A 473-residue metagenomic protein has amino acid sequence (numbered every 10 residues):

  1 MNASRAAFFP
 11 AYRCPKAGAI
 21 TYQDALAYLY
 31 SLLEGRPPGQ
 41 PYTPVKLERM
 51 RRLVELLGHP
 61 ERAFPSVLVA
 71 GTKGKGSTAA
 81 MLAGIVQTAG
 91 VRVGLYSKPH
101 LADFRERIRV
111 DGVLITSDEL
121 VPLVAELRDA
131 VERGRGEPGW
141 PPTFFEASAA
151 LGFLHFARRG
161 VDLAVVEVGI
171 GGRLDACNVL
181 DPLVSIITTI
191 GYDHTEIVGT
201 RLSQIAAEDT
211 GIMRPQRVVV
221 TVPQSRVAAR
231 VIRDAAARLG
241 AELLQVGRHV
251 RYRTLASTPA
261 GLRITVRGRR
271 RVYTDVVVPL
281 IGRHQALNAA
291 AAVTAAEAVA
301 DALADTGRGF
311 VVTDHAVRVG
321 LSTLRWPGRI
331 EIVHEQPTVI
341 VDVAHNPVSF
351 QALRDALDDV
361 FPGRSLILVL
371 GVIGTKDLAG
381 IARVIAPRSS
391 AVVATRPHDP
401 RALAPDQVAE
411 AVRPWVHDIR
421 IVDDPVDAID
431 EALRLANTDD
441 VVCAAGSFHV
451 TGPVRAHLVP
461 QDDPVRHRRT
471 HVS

Functional and structural regions predicted by a protein language model:
Y12, G18-T21, P38-L47, R51-A63 (+4 more regions): ATP-dependent carboxylate-amine ligase catalytic core
P65, L163-V168, D175-I186, I190-H194 (+2 more regions): Nucleotide phosphate-binding/pyrophosphate-handling subdomain across enzymes that bind or process nucleotide phosphates
V67-V69: Hydrophobic anchor at the beta1->P-loop junction of P-loop NTPases
S77-R92: A conserved segment at the C-terminal end of the G1
Y96-S97, V222-P223, A237-S257, V277-R283 (+7 more regions): Beta-strand->loop->alpha-helix junctions that form or flank phosphate-binding loops in nucleotide-handling enzymes
L151-I197, A229-Y273: Extended acidic/charged loop-beta regions that coordinate divalent cations and stabilize anionic phosphate/carboxylate
V222-G240, L244, A260, T338-I340 (+2 more regions): C-terminal helical cap/extension that packs against the catalytic core of soluble nucleotide-cofactor enzymes
P397-D399, P464-S473: Short, flexible loop segments at boundaries between secondary-structure elements
